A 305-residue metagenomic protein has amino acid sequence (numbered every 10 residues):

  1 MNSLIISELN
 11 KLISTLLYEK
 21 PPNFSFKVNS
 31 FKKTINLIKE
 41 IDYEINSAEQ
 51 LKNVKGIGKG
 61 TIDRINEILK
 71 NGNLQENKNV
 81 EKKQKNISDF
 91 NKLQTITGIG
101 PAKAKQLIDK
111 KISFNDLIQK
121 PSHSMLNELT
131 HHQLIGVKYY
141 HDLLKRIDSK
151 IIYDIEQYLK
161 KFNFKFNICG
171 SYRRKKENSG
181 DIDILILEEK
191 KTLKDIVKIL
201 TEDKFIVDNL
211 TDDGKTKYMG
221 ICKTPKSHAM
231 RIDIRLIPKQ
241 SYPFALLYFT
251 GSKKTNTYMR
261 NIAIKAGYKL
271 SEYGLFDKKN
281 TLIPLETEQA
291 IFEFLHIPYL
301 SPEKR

Functional and structural regions predicted by a protein language model:
M1-D42: Double-stranded DNA-binding cores of transcription factors and transposases
L4, G60, K150, K254 (+1 more regions): Charged, alpha-helix-enriched surfaces in structured cytosolic catalytic cores of large nucleotide-utilizing machines
E8-K11, Q106, I262: Alpha-helical scaffold segments in soluble metabolic enzymes
V28-G180, I186-T216, A229, P243 (+3 more regions): Accessory alpha-helical DNA-binding modules that contact the DNA backbone or grooves
I184-I186, G220, I234: Preference for bulky hydrophobic residues occupying beta-strand positions in well-ordered beta-sheet regions
I221-K226: Active-site beta-strand termini and strand-to-loop segments that position acidic
H228, R235-R305: Catalytic cores of NTP-dependent nucleotidyl/adenyl transfer enzymes across multiple folds
